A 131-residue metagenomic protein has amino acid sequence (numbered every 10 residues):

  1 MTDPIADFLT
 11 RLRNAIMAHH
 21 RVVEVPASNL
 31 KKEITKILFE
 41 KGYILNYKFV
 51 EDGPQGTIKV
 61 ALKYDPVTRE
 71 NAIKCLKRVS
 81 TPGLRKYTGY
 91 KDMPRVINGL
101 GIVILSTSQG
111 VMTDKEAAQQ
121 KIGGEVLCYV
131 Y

Functional and structural regions predicted by a protein language model:
M1-Y131: Core subunits and conserved enzymes of cellular information-processing and envelope-translocation systems across
